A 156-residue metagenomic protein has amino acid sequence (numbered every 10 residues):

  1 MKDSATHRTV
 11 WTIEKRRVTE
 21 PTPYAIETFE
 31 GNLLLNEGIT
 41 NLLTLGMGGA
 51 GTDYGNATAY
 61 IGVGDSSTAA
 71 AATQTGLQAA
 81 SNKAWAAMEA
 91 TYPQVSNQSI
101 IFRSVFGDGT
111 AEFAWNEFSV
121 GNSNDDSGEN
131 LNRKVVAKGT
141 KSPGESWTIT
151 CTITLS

Functional and structural regions predicted by a protein language model:
M1-W115, S123-S156: Small cysteine-rich, disulfide-bonded extracellular modules of the LU/uPAR three-finger superfamily and closely related
